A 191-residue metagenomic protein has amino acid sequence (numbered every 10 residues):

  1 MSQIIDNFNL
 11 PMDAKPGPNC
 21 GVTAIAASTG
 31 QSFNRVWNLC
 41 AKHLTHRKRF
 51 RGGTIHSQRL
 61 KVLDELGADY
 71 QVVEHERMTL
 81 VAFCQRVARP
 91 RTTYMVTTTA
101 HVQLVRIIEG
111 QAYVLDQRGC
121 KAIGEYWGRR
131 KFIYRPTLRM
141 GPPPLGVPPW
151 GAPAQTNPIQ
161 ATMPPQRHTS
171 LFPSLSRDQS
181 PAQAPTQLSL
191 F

Functional and structural regions predicted by a protein language model:
M1-F50, L66: Active-site nucleophile-adjacent alpha helix/oxyanion-hole segment immediately C-terminal to the catalytic cysteine
Q3, Y94, L188: A broad, low-specificity signal marking well-ordered, structured residues that form hydrophobic/aromatic
N7, G21, S28-T29, R59 (+3 more regions): Functionally constrained cores in energy, signaling, and assembly domains
G30, A88, P185-S189: Short, flexible coil/linker elements and helix-boundary hinge sites characteristic of intrinsically disordered
W37, V87, S174-S176: Prokaryotic Sec-type signal peptides and long signal-anchor helices with extended Leu/Ile/Val-rich h-regions
L44-A100, R106-W127: Conserved active-site-adjacent core of cysteine acyl-enzyme catalytic domains
Q111-Q179, T186-F191: Noncatalytic regulatory segments and standalone regulatory/sensor domains
